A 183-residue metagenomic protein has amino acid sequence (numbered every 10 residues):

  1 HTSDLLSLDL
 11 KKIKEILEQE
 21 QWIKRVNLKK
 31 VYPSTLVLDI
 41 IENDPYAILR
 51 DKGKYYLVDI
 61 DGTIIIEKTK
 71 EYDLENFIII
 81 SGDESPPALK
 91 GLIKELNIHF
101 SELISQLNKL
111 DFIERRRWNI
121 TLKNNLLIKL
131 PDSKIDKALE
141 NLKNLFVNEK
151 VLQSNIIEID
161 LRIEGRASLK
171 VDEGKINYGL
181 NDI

Functional and structural regions predicted by a protein language model:
H1-Q21, I65, T69-I93, V147 (+1 more regions): Periplasmic/extracytosolic POTRA-like scaffold domains at the N-termini of outer-membrane and outer-envelope
T2-D4, K24-R25, S34-T35, D44-A47 (+7 more regions): Short beta-strands and strand-coil junctions in structured, solvent-facing domains, enriched
L8-L10, L28-S34, E71-Y72, F112-I113 (+1 more regions): Short, glycine-/polar-rich solvent-exposed loops and beta-turns at beta-strand/coil boundaries
Q19-S34, N108: Short, well-structured beta-strand/strand-turn elements
L36-R115, T121, L127: Extracytoplasmic segments of membrane-associated envelope/inner-membrane machinery
D132-I183: Extracytoplasmic/luminal low-complexity segments enriched in Pro/Gly and acidic/polar residues that act as flexible
